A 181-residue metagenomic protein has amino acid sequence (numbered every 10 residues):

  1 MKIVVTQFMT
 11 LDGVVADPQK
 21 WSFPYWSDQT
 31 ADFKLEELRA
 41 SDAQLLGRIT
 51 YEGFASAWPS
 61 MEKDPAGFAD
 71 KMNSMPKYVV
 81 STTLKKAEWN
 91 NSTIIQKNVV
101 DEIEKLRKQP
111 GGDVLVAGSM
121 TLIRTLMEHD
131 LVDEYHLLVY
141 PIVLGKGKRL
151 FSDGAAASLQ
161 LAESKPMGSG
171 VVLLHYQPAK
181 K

Functional and structural regions predicted by a protein language model:
M1-K181: Enzymes that bind and transform nitrogen-containing heteroaromatic metabolites
